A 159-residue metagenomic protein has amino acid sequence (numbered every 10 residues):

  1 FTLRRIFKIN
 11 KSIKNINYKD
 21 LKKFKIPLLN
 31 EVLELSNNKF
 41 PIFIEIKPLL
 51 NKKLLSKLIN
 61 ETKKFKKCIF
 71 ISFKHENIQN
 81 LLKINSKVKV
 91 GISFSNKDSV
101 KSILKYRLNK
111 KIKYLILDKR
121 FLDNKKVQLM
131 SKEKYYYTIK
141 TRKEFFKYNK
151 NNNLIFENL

Functional and structural regions predicted by a protein language model:
F1-K39, K47, V90-S93: An active-site metal/cofactor-coordinating segment within enzyme catalytic domains
L21, V32, I44, K74 (+3 more regions): Conserved, mostly hydrophobic/aromatic
K22-I26, I92-L159: C-terminal active-site rim and adjoining tail of enzyme catalytic domains
N37-I42, K64-C68, S86-V88, K111-K113 (+2 more regions): Short, well-ordered coil/turn segments that N-cap beta-strands
N51-L54, H75-N80, K119-M130: Active-site-adjacent beta->alpha loops and helix N-cap segments on the catalytic face of soluble alpha/beta enzymes
N51-T62, N77-S86, V100-K105: Distinct, well-ordered alpha-helical segments
F70-I71, Y137: Conserved SAM-binding loop
I71-K74, V88-F94: Aromatic-lined carbohydrate-recognition surfaces of secreted/lumenal glycan-active proteins
